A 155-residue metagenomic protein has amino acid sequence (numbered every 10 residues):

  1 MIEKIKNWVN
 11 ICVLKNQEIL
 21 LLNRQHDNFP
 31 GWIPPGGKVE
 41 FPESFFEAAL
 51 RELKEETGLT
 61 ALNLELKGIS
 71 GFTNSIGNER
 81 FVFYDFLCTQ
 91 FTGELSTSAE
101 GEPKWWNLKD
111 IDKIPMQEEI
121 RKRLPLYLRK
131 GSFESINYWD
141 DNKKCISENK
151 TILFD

Functional and structural regions predicted by a protein language model:
M1-L20: Conserved N-terminal beta-strand and adjoining loop/helix that marks the start of the Nudix/MutT-like hydrolase domain
K6, L14, P34, A61 (+1 more regions): Short connector loops at helix/strand junctions that flank enzyme active sites, especially segments positioning acidic
V13, D85-T89, W105-N107: Short, well-ordered beta-strand micro-motif
L14-I19, D27-N28, F72, T89-E94 (+1 more regions): Short, charged/polar surface micro-motifs in flexible loops or helix N-caps
E18-K54, C145-D155: Conserved Nudix-box catalytic region and its N-terminal flanking loop in Nudix hydrolases and closely related
L59-G68: A short coil-to-beta-strand element that immediately follows conserved catalytic motifs
N74-E94, R123-Y127, G131: Active-site-adjacent beta-strand/loop module that shapes the phosphate/pyrophosphate-binding cleft
S96-Y127, E148-D155: NUDIX/MutT-family hydrolases
